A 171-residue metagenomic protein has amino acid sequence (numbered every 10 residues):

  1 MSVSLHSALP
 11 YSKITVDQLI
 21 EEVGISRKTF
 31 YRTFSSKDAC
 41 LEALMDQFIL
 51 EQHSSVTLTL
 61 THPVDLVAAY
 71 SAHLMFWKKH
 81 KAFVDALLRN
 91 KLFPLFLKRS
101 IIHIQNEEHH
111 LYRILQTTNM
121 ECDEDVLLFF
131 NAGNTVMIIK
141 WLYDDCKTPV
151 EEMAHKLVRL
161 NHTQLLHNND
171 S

Functional and structural regions predicted by a protein language model:
M1-V16: Short, amphipathic alpha-helix enriched in basic
T15, T29, F83: Residues in the helix-turn-helix
T15-V16, L44-H53: Short, basic, alpha-helical segments at the C-terminal edge of helix-turn-helix-like DNA-binding modules
I20: The alpha-helix within a helix-turn-helix
G24-F34: Short hydrophobic/aromatic patch on the recognition helix
V56-F83: Hydrophobic alpha-helical connector segments
L92-A132, V136, L166: Amphipathic alpha-helical packing segments from all-alpha helical-bundle domains
A132, K140-S171: C-terminal peripheral helix-coil segments that are non-catalytic and often amphipathic
